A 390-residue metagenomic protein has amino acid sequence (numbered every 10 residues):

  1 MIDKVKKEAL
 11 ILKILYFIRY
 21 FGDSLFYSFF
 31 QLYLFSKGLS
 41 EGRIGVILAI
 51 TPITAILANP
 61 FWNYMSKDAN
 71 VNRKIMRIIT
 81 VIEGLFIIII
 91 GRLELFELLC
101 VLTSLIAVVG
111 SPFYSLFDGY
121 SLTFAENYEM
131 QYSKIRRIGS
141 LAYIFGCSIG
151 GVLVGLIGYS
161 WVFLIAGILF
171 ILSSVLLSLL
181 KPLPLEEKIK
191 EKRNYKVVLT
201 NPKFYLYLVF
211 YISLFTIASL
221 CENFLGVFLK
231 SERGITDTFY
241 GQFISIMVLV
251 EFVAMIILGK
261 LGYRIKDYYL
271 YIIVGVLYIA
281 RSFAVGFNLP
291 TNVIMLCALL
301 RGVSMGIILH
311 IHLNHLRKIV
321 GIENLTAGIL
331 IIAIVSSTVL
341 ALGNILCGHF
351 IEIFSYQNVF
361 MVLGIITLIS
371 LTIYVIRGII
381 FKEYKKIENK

Functional and structural regions predicted by a protein language model:
M1-K6, L180-S213: Juxtamembrane intracellular "pre-TM" segments in multi-pass secondary transporters
I2-P52, F204-Y211, F215-F243, L309: Helix-loop boundary and gating motifs at the non-cytosolic
F17, F86, F96-Y114, I212 (+1 more regions): Hydrophobic core of transmembrane alpha-helices in multi-pass small-molecule transporters, especially MFS/SLC-type
F30, S111-E126, I307-V320: Intracellular juxtamembrane helix-capping segments at the cytosolic ends of symmetry-related transmembrane helices
L34-F35, M65-S66, R137, V152-I157 (+3 more regions): Interfacial helix-cap and linker-helix signal at transmembrane-aqueous boundaries of multi-pass secondary transporters
L57-V71, V154, A254-K266, I351-E352: Helix-to-loop junctions at the C-terminal end of transmembrane segments in multipass secondary transporters
K74-I88, Y269-A284: Structural signature of the two symmetry-related core transmembrane helices
N324-I353: A late C-terminal transmembrane helix in Major Facilitator Superfamily
